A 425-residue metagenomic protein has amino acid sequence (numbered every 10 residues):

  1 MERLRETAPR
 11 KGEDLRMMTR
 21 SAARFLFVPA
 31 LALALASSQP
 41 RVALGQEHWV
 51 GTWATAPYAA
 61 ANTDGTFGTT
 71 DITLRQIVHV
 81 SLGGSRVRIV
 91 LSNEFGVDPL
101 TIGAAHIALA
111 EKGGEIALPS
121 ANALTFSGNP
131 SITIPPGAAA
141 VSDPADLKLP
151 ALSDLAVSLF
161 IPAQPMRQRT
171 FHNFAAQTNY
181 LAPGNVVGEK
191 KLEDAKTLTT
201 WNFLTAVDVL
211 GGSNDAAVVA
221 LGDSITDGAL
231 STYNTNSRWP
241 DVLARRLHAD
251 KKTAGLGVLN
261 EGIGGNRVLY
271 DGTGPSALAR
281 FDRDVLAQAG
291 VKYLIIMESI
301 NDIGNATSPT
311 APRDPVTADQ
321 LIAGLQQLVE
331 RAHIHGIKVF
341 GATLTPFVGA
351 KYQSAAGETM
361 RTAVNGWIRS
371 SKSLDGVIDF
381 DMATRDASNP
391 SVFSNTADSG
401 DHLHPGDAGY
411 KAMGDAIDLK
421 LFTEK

Functional and structural regions predicted by a protein language model:
L4-P29, S38-Q39: Bacterial N-terminal signal peptides that target proteins for export
A30, A36-S38, V42-L221, S231-N234 (+2 more regions): N-terminal secretory targeting modules
T73, N202, P240-L247, T273-A289 (+1 more regions): Alpha-helical scaffolding within the catalytic cores of extracellular/periplasmic polymer-degrading hydrolases
R88, A217-G222, T226, L256-G262 (+4 more regions): Structural recognition of the beta-strand scaffold that forms the well-ordered cores of secreted hydrolase catalytic
F95, A163-Q164, S224-G228, I263-V268 (+4 more regions): Solvent-exposed loop/turn segments at secondary-structure junctions within structured extracellular/periplasmic domains
G228-D241: Glycine- and acidic-residue-enriched helix-capping/strand-helix junction motifs
S231, I263-D319: Oxyanion-hole/transition-state-stabilizing segment in secreted/luminal serine hydrolases and related acyltransferases
L278, G304-A306, L344-K425: Catalytic His-Asp segment of secreted/periplasmic serine-dependent ester chemistry enzymes
